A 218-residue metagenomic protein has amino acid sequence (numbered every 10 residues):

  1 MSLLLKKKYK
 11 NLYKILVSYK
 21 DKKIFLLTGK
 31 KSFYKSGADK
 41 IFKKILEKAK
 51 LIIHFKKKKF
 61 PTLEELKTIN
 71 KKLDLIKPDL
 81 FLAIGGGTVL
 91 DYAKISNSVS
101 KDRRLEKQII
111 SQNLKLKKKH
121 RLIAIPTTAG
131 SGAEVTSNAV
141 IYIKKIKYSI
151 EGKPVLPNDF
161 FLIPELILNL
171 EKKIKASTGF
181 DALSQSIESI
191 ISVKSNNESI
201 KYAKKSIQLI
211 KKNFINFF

Functional and structural regions predicted by a protein language model:
M1-L80: ATP/NTP phosphate-donor binding region
F25-L27, L82-I84, A124, F161: Structural motif
I69, Y92-N97, S186-I187, I210-N213: Buried hydrophobic packing segments
N70, V89-R103, V135-N138: Short Gly/Thr/Asp-enriched flexible loops that form oxyanion-binding sites at enzyme active sites
P78-K94, T127-A133: Glycine/serine-rich anion-binding loops at beta->alpha junctions that coordinate negatively charged ligand groups
D102-E198: A glycine/threonine-rich phosphate-anchoring loop and its flanking beta-alpha core in nucleotide/phosphate-binding
V193-F218: Active-site segments that bind and position negatively charged phosphate/pyrophosphate groups
